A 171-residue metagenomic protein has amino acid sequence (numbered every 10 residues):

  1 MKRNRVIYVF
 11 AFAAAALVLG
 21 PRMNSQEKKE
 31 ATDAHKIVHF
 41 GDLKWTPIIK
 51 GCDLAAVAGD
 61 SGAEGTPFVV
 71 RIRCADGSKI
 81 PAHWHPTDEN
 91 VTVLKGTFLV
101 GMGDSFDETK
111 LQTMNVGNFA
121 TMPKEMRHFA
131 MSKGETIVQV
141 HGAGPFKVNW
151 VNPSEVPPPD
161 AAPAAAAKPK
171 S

Functional and structural regions predicted by a protein language model:
M1-F10: Bacterial N-terminal signal peptides that target proteins for export
V9-V18: Bacterial N-terminal signal peptides
M23-T66, E155-S171: A short, N-terminal "cap"/entry segment at the start of jelly-roll beta-barrel domains of the cupin/DSBH fold
V57, G117, V138: Divalent metal-coordination and catalytic microenvironments
G62, A75, F98, D104-E125: Short acidic-glycine-tyrosine-enriched beta hairpin
A75-S78, W84-S105: Glycine- and acidic-residue-biased ligand/ion/polar-headgroup-sensing regions
I80-A82, V100-G101, M122-P123, R127-K133: Short beta-strand His + acidic residue motifs that chelate non-heme Fe in jelly-roll/DSBH and cupin folds
T109-Q112, F129-S171: Double-stranded beta-helix
